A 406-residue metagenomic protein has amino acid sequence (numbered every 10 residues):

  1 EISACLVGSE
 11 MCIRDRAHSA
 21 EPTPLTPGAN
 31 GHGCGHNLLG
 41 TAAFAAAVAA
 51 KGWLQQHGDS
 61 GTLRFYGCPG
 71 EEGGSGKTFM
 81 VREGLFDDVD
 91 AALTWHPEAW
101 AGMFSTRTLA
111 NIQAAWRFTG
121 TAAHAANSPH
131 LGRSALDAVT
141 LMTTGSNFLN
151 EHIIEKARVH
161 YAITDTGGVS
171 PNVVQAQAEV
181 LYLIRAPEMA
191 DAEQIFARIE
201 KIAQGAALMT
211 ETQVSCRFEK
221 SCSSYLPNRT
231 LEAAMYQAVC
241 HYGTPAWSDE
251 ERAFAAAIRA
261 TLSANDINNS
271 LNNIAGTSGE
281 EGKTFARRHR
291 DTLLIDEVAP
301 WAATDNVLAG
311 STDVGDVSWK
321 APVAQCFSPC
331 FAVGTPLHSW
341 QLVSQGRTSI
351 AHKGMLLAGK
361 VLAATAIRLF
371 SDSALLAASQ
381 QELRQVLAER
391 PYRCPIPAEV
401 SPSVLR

Functional and structural regions predicted by a protein language model:
E1, T41, S75-G76, A126 (+3 more regions): Residues that form or flank phosphate/diphosphate-binding pockets in enzymes that use nucleotide phosphates
E1-I13: Single conserved hydrophobic/aromatic residue that forms the stacking wall/gate of nucleotide- or nucleobase-binding
R14, A20-G31, N37, L54-Q175 (+1 more regions): Histidine/acidic-residue-rich, glycine-tolerant segments that coordinate divalent metal ions
D15-H18, G33, S339-G346: Enzymes and membrane/adaptor proteins characterized by extended Gly/Ser/Thr/Asp/Glu-rich, aromatic-dotted
G33-A50: Active-site alpha-helical elements of protease catalytic centers
A45-W53, E83, W319-K320: Alpha-helix C-terminal capping segments
T140-R406: Metal-dependent amide/peptide-bond hydrolase catalytic core, centered on the "pita-bread" metallohydrolase fold
